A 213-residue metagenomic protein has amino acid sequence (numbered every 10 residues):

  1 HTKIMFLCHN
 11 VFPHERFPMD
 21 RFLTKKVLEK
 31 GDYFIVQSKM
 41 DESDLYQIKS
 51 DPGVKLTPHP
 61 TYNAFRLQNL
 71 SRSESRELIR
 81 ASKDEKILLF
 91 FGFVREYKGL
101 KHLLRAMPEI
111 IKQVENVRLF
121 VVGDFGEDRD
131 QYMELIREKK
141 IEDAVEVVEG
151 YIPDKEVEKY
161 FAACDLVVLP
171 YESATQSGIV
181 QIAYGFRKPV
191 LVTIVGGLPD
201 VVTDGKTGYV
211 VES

Functional and structural regions predicted by a protein language model:
E29-L70: Donor nucleotide-sugar binding/catalytic pocket of nucleotide-sugar-dependent glycosyltransferases
R66-A81: A short helix/loop element that forms part of the nucleotide-sugar donor recognition site in Leloir-type
S82-K98, L104-M107, F120: Conserved donor-binding/catalytic core segment of Leloir-type glycosyltransferases
F91, R118-M133, G150: Glycosyltransferase donor-sugar binding loop
Y132-Y151, K155: Nucleotide-activated donor-binding/catalytic signature segment of Leloir-type glycosyltransferases, i.e., the conserved
K159-S177, K188: Acidic donor-binding loop of glycosyltransferase active sites
P189-V192, V202: Short hydrophobic beta-strand element within catalytic cores of glycosyltransferases and related nucleotide-activated
D204-G205, Y209-S213: Conserved acidic donor-binding segment of nucleotide-sugar-dependent glycosyltransferases
